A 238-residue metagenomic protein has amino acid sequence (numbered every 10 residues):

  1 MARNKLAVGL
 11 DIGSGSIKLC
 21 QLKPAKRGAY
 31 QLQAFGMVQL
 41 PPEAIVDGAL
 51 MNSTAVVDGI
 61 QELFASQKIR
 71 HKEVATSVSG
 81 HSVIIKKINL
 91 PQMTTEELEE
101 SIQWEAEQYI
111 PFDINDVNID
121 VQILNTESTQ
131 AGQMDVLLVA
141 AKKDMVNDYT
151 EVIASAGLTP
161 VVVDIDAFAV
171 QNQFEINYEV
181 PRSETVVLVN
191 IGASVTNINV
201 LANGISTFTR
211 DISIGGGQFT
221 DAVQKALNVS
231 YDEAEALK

Functional and structural regions predicted by a protein language model:
M1-K238: Hydrophobic/aromatic-enriched cytosolic interaction surfaces used to assemble or bind macromolecules
